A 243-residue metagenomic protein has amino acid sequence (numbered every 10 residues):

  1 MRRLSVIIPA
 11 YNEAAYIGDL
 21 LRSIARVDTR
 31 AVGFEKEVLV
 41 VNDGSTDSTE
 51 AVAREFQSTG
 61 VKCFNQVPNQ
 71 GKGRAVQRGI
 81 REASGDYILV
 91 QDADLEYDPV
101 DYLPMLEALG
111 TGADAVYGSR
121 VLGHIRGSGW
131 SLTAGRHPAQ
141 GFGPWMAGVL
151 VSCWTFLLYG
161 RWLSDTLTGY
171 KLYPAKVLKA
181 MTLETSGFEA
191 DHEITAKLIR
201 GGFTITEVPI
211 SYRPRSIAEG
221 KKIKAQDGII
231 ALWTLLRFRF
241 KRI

Functional and structural regions predicted by a protein language model:
M1-R3, C153, L158-R161, L183-I243: Hydrophobic helical membrane-anchoring modules
R2-I8, I17, I24, K36-V41 (+1 more regions): Hydrophobic targeting segments
E13-Y16, S45, K72: Donor nucleotide-sugar binding loop of glycosyltransferases
R22-F34: Short, acidic, metal-binding catalytic loop of nucleotide-sugar glycosyltransferases
K36-L39, E50-E82: Conserved donor nucleotide-binding strand/loop of the catalytic core
N42-E50, L95: A conserved acidic beta->alpha catalytic loop
Q66-E82, Y87, P99-F188, R215-K222: Acceptor/aglycone-binding surface of glycosyltransferases and processive sugar-polymer synthases
